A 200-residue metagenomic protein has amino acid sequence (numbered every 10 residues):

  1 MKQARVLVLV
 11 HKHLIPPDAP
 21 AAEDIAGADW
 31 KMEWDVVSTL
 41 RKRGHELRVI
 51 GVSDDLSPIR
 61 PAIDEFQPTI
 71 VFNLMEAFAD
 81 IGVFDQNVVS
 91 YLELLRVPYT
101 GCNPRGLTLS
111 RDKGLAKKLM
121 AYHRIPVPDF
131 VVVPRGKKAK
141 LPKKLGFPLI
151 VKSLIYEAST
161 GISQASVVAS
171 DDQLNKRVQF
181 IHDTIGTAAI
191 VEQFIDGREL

Functional and structural regions predicted by a protein language model:
M1, D171-L200: Phosphate-binding site of ATP-dependent enzymes
M1-T100, P104-R105, S110-R111, Y122 (+1 more regions): ATP-binding N-terminal substructure of ATP-dependent carboxylate-amine bond-forming enzymes
H13, K137, I155, I195-R198: Glycine-rich beta-alpha junction loops
V71, T100, P128, I150 (+1 more regions): Structural detector of well-ordered beta-strand residues that form the stable sheet scaffold of enzyme domains
M75-F78, V131, L154, F194-I195: Anionic group-transfer/hydrolysis microenvironments
Y122-E157: Rossmann-like NAD(P)H-binding beta-loop-alpha module
L149-R177, E199: Glycine-rich phosphate-binding loop of ATP-grasp-fold ATP-dependent ligases
